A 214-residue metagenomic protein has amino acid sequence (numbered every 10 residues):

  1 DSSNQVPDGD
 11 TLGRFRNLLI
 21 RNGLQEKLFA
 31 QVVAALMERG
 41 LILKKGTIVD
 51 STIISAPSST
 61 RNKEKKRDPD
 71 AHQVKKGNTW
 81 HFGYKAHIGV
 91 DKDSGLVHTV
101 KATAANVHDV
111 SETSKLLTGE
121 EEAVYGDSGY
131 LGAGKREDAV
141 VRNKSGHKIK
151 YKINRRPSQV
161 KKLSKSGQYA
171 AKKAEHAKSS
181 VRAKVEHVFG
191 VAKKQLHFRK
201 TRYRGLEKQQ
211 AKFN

Functional and structural regions predicted by a protein language model:
D1-R142, H147: Polybasic low-complexity intrinsically disordered regions
S3-D8, A177, Q210, N214: Secondary-structure capping and boundary motifs in well-ordered enzyme cores
F29-E38, V185, V191, A211-N214: Charged alpha-helix within mobile-element recombinases
E122-A123, S128-A211: Helix-centered, glycine/charged polyanion-binding patches within enzymatic domains that contact phosphate-containing
